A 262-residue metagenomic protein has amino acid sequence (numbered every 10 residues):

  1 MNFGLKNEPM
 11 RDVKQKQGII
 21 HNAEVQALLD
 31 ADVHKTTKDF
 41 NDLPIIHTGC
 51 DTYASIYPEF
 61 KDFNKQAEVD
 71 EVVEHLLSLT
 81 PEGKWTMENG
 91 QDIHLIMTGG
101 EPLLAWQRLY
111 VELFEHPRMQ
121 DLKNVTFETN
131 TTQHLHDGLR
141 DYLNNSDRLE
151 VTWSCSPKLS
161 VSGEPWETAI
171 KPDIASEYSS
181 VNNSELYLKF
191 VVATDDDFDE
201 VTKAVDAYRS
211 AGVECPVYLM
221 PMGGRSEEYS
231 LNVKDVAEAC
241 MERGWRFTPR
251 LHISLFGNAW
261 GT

Functional and structural regions predicted by a protein language model:
M1-E74: Canonical Radical SAM [4Fe-4S] cluster-binding loop centered on the CxxxCxxC motif and its immediate flanking residues
V73, L77-H94, L103-T262: Conserved AdoMet/S-adenosylmethionine-binding subsite of the radical SAM
G99-G100: Active-site beta-strand/loop signature of hydrolases that rely on acidic residues for catalysis
